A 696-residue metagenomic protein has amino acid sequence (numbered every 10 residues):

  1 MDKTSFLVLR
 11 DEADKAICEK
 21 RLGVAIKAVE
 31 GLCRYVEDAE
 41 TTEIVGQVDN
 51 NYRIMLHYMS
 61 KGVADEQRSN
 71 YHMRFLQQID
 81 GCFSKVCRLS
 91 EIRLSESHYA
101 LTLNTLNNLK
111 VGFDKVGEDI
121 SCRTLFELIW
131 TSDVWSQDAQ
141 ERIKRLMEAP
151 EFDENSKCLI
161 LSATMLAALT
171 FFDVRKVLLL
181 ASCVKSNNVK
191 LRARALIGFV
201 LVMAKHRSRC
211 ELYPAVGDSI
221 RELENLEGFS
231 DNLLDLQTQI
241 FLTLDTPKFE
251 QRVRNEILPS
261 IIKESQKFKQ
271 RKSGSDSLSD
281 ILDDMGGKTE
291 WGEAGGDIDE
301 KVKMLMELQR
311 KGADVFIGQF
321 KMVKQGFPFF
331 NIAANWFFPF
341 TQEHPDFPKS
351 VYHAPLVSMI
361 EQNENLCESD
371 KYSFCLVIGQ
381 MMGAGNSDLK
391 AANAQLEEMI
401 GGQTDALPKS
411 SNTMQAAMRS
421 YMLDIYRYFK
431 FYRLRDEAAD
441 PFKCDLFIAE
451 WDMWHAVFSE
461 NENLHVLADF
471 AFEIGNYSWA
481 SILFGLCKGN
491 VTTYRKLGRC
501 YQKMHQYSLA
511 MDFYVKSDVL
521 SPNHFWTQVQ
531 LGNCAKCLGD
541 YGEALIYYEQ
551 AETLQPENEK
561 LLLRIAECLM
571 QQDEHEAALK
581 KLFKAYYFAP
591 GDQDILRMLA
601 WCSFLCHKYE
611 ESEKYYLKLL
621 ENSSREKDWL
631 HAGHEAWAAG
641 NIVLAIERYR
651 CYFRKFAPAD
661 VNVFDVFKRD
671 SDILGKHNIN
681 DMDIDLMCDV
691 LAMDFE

Functional and structural regions predicted by a protein language model:
D14, L201, D469, R499 (+4 more regions): Residue-level recognition of tetratricopeptide repeat
L32-Y35, K185, V200-N225, E621-N622 (+2 more regions): TPR/TPR-like (Sel1-like) alpha-helical repeat modules
R34, G485-G489, V515-V519, E549-T553 (+3 more regions): Conserved structural position within tetratricopeptide repeats
F337-N533: Alpha-solenoid helical-repeat scaffolds
